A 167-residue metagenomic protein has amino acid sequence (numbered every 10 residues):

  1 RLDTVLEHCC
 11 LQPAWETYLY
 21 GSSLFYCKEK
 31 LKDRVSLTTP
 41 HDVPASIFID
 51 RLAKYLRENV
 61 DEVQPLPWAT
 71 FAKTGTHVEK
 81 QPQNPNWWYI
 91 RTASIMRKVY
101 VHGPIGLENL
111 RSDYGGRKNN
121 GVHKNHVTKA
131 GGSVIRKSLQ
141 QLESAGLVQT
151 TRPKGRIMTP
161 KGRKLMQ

Functional and structural regions predicted by a protein language model:
C9-C10, C27: Cysteine-centered motifs
C27-I90: Long, low-complexity, charged/polar intrinsically disordered regions in eukaryotic proteins
I105-H126: Short acidic, hydrophobic short linear motifs in intrinsically disordered regions
L110, R136-A145: Basic amphipathic alpha-helical segments that dock to polyanions
E143-P153: A short, conserved structural fragment
G155-P160: Minor-groove-contacting beta-hairpin "wing" of winged helix-turn-helix DNA-binding domains
K161-Q167: Short, amphipathic alpha-helical interaction segments positioned at domain boundaries
